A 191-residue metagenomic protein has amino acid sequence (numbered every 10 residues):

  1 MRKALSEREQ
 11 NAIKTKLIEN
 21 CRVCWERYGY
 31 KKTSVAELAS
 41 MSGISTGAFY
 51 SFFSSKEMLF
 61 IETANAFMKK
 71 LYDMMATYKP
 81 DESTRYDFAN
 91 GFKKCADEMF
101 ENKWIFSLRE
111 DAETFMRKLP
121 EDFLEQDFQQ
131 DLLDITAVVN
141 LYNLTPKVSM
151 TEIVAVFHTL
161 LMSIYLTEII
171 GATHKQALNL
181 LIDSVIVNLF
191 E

Functional and structural regions predicted by a protein language model:
M1-A12: N-terminal intrinsically disordered/low-complexity leader segments
Q10-C21, L38, L59, T63-M74: Generic hydrophobic, amphipathic alpha-helix propensity
I13, K56, T63, F67 (+4 more regions): Hydrophobic/aromatic residues within well-ordered alpha-helical segments
K16, C24-M58, E62: Helix-turn-helix
E62, A76-E101: Hydrophobic alpha-helical connector segments
A76, R117-K147, T151-A155: Amphipathic alpha-helical packing segments from all-alpha helical-bundle domains
K94-D134: Short secondary-structure transition hinges
D111, N140-V185: Hydrophobic/aromatic-rich alpha-helical bundle segments in the mid-to-C-terminal region
